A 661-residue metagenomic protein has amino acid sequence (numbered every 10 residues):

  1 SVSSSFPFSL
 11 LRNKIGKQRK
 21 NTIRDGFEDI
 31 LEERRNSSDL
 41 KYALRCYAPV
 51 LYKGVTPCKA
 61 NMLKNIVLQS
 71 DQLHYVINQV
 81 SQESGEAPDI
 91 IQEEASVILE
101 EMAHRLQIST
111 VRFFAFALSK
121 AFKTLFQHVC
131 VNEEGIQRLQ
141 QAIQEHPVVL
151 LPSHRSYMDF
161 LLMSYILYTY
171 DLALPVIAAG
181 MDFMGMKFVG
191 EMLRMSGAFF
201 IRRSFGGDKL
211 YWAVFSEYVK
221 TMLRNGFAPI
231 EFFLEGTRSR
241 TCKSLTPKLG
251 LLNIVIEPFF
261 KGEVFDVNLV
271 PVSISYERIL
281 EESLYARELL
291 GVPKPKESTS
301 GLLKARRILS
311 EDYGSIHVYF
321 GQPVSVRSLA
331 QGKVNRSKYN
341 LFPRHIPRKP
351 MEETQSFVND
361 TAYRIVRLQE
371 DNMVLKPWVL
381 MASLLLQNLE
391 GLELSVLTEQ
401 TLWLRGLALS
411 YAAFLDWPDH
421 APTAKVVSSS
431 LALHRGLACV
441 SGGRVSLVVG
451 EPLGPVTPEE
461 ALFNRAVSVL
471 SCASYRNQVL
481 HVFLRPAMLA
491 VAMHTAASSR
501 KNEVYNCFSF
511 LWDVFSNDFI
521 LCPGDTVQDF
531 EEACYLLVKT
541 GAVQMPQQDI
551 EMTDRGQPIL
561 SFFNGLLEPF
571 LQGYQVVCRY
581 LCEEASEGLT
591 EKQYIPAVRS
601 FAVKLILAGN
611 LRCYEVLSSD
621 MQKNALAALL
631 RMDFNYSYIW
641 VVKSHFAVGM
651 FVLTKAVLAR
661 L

Functional and structural regions predicted by a protein language model:
S1-L661: Membrane-interfacial terminal anchoring regions of lipid-handling membrane enzymes
